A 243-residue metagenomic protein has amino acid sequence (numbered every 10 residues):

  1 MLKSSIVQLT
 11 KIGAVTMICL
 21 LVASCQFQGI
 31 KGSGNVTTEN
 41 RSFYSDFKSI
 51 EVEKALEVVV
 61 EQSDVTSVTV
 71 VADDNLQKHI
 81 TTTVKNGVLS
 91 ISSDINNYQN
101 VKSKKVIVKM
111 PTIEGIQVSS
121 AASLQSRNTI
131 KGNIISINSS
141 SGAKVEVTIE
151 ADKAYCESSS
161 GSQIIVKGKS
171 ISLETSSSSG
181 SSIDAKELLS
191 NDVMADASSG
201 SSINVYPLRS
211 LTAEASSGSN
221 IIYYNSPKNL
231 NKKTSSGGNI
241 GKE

Functional and structural regions predicted by a protein language model:
L2-H79, V88-K109, L124-S126, G241-E243: Short acidic/polar N-terminal linker immediately downstream of export determinants
N40-R41, F47-V60, V106-V108, I113-E243: Extended, compositionally simple hydrophobic/Ser/Thr-rich segments that build repetitive fibrous architectures
K85: A glycine-rich, hydrophobic loop/mini-helix early in the fold
